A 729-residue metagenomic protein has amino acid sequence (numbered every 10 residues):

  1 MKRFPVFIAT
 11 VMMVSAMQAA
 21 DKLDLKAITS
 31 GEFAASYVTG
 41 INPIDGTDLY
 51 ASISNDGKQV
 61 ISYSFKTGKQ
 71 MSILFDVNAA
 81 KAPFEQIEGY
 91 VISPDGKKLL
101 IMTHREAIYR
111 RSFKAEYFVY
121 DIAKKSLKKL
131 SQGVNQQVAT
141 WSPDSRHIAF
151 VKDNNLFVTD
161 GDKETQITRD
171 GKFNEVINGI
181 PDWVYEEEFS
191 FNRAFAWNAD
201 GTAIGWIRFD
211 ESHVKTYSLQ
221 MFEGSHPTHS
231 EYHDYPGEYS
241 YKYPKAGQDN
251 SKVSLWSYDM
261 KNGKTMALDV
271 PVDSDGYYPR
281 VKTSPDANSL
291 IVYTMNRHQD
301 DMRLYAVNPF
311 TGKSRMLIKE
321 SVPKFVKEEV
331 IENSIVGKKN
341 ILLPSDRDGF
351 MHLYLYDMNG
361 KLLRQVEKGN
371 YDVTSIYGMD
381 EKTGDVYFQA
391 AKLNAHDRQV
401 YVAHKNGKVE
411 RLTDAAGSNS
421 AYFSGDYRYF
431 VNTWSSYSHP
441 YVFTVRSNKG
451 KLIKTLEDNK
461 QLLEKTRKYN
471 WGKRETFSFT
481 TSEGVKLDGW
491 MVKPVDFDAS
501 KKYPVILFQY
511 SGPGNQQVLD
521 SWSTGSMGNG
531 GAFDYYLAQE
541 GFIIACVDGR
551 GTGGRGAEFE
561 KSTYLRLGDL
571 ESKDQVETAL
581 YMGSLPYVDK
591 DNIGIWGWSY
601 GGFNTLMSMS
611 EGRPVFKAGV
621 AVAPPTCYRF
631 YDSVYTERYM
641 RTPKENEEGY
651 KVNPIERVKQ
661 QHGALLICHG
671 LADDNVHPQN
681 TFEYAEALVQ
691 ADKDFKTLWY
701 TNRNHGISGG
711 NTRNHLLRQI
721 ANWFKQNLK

Functional and structural regions predicted by a protein language model:
L25, G31, G68, H104-Y109 (+5 more regions): Predominantly five- to eight-bladed beta-propeller fold
S36-I41, E85-V91, I180-D200, R280-V281 (+1 more regions): Signature of short aromatic-glycine-proline-rich micro-motifs recurring in repeat-based ectodomains
V38-N42, S52-S62, S72-L74, E88-V91 (+14 more regions): Non-catalytic accessory segments flanking enzyme active sites
A51-G57, S64, I92, L99-R111 (+15 more regions): Beta-strand C-termini and the immediately following turn/loop, strongest in propeller blades
F65-G68, D121-K125, D160-K163, D259-G263 (+4 more regions): Short loop/turn segments that connect beta-strands within beta-propeller blades
K69-G96, E106, Q132-Q137, S321-K324 (+1 more regions): Blade-loop segments of beta-propeller domains
R111-V158, K163-A194: Asp-box/WD-like beta-propeller blade repeats and closely related beta-sheet repeat scaffolds
K215, A287, S420-K729: Serine-hydrolase catalytic core recognition
